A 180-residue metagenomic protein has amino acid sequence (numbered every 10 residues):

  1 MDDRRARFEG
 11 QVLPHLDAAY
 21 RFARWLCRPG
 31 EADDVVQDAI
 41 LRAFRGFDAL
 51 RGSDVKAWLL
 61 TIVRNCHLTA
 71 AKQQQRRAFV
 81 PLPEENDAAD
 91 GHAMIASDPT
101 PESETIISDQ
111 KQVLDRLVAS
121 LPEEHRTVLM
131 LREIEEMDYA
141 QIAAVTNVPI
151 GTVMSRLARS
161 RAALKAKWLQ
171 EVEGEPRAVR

Functional and structural regions predicted by a protein language model:
M1-G10, Y20-D38, G46-S53, I150: Short, charged helix-capping/linker segments at alpha-helix termini
D3-F8, A140, A144-N147, A162-R180: C-terminal edge and immediately downstream basic/flexible tail or linker adjoining helix-turn-helix-like DNA-binding
A6, A88-A119: Acidic, proline/glycine-rich intrinsically disordered inter-domain spacer in sigma factors
Q11, H15, A19, A23 (+3 more regions): Residue-level preference for hydrophobic side chains embedded in well-ordered alpha helices
Y20, I40, P122, R126 (+1 more regions): C-terminal flanking helix
E31, T152, R159, A163: Residues in the helix-turn-helix
T61-P83, I107, Q170: Arg/Lys-rich amphipathic alpha helix in sigma70-family domain 2
R116-T127, L131-T152: Helix-turn-helix DNA-binding module
